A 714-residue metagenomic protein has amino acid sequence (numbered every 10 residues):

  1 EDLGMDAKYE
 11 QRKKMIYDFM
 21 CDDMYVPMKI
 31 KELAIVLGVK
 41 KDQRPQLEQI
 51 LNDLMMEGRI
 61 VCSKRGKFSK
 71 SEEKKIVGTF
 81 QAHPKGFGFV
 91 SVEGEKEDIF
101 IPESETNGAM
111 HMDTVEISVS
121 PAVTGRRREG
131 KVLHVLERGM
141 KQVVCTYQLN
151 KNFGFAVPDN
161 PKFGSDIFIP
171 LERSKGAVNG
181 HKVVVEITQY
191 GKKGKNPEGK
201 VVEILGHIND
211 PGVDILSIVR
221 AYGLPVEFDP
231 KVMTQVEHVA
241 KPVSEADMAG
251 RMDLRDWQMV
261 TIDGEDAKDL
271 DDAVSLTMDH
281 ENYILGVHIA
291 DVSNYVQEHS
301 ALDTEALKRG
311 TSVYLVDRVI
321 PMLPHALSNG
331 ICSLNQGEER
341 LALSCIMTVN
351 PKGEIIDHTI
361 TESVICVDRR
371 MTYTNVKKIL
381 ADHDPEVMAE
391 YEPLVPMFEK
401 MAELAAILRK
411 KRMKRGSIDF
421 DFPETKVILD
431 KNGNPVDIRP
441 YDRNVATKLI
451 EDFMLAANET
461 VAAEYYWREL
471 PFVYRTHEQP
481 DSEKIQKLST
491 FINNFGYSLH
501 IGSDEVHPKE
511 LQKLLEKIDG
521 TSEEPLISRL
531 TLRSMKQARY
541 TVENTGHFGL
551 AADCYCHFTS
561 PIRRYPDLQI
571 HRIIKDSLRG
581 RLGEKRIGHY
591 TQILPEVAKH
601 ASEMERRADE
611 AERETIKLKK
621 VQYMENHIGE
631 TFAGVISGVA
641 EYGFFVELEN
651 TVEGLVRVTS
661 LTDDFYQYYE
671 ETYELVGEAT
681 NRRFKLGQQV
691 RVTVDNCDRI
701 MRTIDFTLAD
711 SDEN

Functional and structural regions predicted by a protein language model:
E1-G286, S293-E339, K377-K378, Q622 (+3 more regions): Charge-lined substrate channels and their catalytic hotspots, especially those that engage the 3′ end of RNA
I35, V184, Q189-Y190, S217-R220 (+4 more regions): Electropositive polyanion-binding surfaces
